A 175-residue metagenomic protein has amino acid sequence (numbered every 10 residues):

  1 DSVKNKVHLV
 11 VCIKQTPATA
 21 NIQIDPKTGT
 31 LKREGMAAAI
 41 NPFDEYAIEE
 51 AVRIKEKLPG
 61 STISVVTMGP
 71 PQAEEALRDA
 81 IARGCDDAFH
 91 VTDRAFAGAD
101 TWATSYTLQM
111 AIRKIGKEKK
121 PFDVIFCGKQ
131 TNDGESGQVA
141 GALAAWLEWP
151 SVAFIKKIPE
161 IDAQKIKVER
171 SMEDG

Functional and structural regions predicted by a protein language model:
D1-G175: N-terminal glycine-rich FAD/FM-binding segment characteristic of electron-transfer flavoproteins
